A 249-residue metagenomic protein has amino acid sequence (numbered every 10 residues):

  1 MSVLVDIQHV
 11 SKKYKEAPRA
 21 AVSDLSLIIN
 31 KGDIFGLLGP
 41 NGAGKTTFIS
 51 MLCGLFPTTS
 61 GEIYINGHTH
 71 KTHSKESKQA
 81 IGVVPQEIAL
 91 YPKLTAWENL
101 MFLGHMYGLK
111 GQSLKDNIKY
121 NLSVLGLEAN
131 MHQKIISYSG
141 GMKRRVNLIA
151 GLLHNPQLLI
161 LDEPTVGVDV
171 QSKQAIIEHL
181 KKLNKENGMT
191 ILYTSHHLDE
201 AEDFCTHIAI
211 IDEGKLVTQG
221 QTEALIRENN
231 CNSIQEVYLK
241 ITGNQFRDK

Functional and structural regions predicted by a protein language model:
M101, H105, Q112-N130: Conserved ABC ATPase "signature" region
N155: Conserved catalytic motifs of ABC-family nucleotide-binding domains
L159-E163: Catalytic Walker B motif of ABC-type/P-loop ATPase nucleotide-binding domains
Q174-E186: Helical segment within the ABC ATPase nucleotide-binding domain
Q219-G220: ABC ATPase "signature
